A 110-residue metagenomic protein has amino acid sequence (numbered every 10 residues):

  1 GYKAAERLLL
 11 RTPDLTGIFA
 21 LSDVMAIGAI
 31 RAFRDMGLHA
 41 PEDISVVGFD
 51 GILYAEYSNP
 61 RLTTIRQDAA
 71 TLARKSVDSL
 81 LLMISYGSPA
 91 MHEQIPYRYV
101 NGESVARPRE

Functional and structural regions predicted by a protein language model:
E6-E110: Flexible loop/turn connectors
